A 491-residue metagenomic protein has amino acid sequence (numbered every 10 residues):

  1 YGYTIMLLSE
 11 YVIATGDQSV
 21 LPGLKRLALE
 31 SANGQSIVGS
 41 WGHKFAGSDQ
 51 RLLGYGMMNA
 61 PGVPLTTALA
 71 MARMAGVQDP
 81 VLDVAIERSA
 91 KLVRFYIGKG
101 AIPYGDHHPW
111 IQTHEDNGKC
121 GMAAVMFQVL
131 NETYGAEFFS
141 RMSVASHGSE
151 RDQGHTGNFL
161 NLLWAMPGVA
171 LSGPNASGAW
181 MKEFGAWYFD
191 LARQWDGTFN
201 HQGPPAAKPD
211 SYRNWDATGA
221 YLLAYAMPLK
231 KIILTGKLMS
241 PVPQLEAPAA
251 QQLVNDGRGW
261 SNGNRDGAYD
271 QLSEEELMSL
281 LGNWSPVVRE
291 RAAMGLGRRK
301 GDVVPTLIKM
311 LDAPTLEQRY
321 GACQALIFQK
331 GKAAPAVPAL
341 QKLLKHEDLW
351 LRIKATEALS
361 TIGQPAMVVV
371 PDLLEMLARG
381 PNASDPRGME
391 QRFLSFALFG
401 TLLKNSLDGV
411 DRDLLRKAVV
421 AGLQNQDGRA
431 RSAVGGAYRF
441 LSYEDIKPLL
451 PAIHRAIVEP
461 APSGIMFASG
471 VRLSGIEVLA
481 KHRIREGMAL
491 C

Functional and structural regions predicted by a protein language model:
Y1, S31-Y55, A90-D116, F139-N158 (+3 more regions): Glycine- and aromatic-rich loop/turn segments at beta-sheet edges
Y1-S9, M57-A70, E115-Q128, G157-A170 (+4 more regions): Well-ordered alpha-helical segments within folded domains of soluble proteins
Y3, E10, G23, P64 (+15 more regions): Alpha-solenoid helical repeat scaffolds
Y11-A28, A70-A90, F127-M142, A170-R193 (+6 more regions): Structural helix-adjacent loops and short alpha-helical linkers that scaffold large soluble proteins
I37-H108, D385-V419, D427-A430, D445 (+1 more regions): Solenoidal tandem-repeat scaffolds enriched in leucines and small polar residues
M126, L171, G257-Y269, V287-G301 (+6 more regions): Structural detector for internal amphipathic alpha-helices that build alpha-solenoid repeat scaffolds
T133-R141, G168-L171, N175-A179, E183-E276: Terminal, non-catalytic domain-edge segments
D270-L280, K300-D312, K332-K345, P365-G380 (+3 more regions): Amphipathic alpha-helical scaffolding segments comprising HEAT/armadillo-like alpha-solenoid repeats
